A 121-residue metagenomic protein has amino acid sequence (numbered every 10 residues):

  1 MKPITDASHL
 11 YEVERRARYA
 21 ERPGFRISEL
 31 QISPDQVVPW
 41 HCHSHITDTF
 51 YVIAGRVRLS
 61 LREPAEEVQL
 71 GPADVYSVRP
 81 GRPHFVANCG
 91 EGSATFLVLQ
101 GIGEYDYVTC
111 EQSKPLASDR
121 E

Functional and structural regions predicted by a protein language model:
M1-S28, P39-W40, T109-E121: A short, N-terminal "cap"/entry segment at the start of jelly-roll beta-barrel domains of the cupin/DSBH fold
Y19-R26, D35-Y51, E63-P64, P72: A short beta-loop-beta micro-motif enriched in histidine and acidic residues
I32-S33, S44-L59, L99-G101: Short, conserved beta-strand element in jelly-roll/cupin
W40, L59-S60, V78: A generic structural signal for residues embedded in beta-strands
P64-P80: Short acidic-glycine-tyrosine-enriched beta hairpin
P72, P80-D106: Ligand-binding loop in jelly-roll beta-barrel domains
